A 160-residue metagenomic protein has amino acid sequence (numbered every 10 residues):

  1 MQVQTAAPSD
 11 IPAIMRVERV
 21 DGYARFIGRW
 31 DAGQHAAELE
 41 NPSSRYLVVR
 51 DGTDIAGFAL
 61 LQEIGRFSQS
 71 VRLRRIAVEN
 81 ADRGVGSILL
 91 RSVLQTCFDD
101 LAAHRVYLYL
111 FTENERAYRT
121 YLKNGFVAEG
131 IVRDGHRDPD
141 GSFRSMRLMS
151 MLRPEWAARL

Functional and structural regions predicted by a protein language model:
M1-Q2: Extreme N-terminal starter segment of soluble prokaryotic enzymes
T5-S9, M15-A81, S87-L90, T96-L101 (+1 more regions): Acetyl-CoA-dependent GNAT
S87, E113-G130: Conserved active-site alpha-helix within GNAT-family acetyltransferase domains
D99-Y109: Conserved GNAT acetyl-CoA-binding A-motif
Y107-Y109, V127-R144: Conserved catalytic-core motifs of GNAT/GCN5-like acyltransferases
D140-L160: Terminal substrate-recognition subdomain of acyl/acetyltransferases
